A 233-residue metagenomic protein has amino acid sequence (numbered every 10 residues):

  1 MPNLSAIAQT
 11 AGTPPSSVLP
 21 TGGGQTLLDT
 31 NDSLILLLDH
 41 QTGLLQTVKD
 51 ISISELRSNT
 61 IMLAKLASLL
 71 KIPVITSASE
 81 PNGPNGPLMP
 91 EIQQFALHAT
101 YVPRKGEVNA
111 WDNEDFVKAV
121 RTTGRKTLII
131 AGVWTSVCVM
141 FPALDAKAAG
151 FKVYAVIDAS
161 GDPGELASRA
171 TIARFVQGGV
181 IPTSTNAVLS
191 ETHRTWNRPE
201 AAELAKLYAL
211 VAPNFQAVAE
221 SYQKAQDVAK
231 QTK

Functional and structural regions predicted by a protein language model:
N3-G106, K152, R169-V176, V180 (+1 more regions): Active-site acidic carboxylates
G23-G24, L88-P90, W111-A119, V139-P142: Short, charged beta->alpha transition segments
D32, G124-K126: Short acidic/histidine-rich motifs immediately flanking catalytic phosphotransfer sites in two-component signaling
S79-E80, E107, D158-G161, A187-V188: Short, ordered loop/turn segments at secondary-structure junctions
P81-G83, E107-A110, T135-V139: Acidic, metal-coordinating catalytic cores used for nucleic-acid/nucleotide bond scission and strand-transfer chemistry
Y101-G124: Glycine-rich oxoanion-binding loops at beta->alpha junctions
T127-T185: A contiguous pocket-lining binding segment that forms or flanks enzyme active sites
